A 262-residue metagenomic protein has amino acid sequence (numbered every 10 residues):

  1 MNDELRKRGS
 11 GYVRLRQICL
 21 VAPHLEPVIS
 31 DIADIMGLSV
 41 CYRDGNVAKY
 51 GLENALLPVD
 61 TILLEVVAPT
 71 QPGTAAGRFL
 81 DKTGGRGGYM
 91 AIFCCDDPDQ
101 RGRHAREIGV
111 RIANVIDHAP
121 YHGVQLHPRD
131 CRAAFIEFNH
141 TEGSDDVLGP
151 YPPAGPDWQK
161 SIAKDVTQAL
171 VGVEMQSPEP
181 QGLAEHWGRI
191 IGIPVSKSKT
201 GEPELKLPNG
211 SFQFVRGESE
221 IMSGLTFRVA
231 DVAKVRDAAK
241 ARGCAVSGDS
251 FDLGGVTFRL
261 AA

Functional and structural regions predicted by a protein language model:
N2-R8, L56, E65, G102-G172 (+4 more regions): Vicinal oxygen chelate
N2-T74: An N-terminus-focused feature that recognizes amino-terminal "leader" regions
R14-L15, C19-L25, P156-K199, G210: Surface-exposed interaction/gating patches
R14-P23, A55-D60, G77-R101, L126 (+3 more regions): Vicinal oxygen chelate
E26-S39, D99-I108, E179-P194, A241: Amphipathic alpha-helical segments
D44-N46, E53-N54, A75-D81, I112-V115 (+1 more regions): Catalytic micro-motifs at enzyme active sites that drive phosphoryl/nucleotidyl and oxygen chemistry
V47, D97, D117-A119, D231: Short beta->alpha connector loops
T70-K82, E142, Y151: Short, flexible helix-coil linker/hinge segments at the edges of structured domains or between repeats
